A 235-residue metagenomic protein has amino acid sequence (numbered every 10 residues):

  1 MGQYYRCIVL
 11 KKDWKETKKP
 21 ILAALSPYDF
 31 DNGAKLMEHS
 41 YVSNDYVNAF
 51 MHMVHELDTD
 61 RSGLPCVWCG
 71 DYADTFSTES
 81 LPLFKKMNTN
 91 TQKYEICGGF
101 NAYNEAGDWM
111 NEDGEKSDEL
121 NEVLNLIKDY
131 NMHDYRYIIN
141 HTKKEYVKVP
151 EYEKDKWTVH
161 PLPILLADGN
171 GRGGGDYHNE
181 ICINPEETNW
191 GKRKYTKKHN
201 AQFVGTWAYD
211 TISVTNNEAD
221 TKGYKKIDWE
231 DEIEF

Functional and structural regions predicted by a protein language model:
M1-D29: Short, extreme N-terminal segment that most often corresponds to the first beta-strand
K35-F235: Low-complexity intrinsically disordered segments
